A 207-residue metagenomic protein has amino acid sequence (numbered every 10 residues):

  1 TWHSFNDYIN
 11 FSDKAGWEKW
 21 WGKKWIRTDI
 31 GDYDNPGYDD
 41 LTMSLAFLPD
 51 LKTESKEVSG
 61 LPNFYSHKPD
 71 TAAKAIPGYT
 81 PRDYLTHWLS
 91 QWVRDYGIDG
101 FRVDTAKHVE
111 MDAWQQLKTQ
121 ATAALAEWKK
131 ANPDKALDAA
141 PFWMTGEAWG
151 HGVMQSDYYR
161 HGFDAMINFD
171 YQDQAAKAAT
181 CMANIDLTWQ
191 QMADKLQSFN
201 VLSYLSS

Functional and structural regions predicted by a protein language model:
T1-S66, K177-N200: Core domains of carbohydrate- and sulfate-ester-processing enzymes
W2-W17, H87-S206: Active-site-proximal helices and loops of the catalytic beta/alpha 8
G37, Y84-H87: Residue-level detector of functional hotspots within protein domains
F47, S206-S207: A generic secondary-structure signal marking the coil-to-beta-strand transition
K68-A72: Short glycine/proline- and acidic residue-enriched helix-loop micro-motifs that form flexible lids or anion-recognition
I76-D83: Alpha-helical scaffold elements lining the catalytic groove of polysaccharide deacetylases
